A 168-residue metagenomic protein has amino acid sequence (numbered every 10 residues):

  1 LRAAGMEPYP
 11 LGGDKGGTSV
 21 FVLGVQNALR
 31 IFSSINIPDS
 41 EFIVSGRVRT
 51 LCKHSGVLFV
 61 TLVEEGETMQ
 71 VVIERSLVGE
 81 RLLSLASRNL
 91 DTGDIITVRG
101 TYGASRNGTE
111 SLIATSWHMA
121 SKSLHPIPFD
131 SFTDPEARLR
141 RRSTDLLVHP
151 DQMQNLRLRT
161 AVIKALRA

Functional and structural regions predicted by a protein language model:
L1-A168: Class II aminoacyl-tRNA synthetase catalytic cores and aaRS-like
